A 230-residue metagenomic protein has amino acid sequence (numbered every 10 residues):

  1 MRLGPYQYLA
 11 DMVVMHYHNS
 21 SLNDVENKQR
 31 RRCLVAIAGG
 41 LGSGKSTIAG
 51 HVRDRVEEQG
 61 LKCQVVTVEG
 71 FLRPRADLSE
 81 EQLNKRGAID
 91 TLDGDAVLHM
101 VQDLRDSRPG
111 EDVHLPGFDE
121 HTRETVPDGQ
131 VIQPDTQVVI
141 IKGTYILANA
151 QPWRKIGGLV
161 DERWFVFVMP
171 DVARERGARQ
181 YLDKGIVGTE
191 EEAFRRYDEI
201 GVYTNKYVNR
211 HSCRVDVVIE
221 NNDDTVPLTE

Functional and structural regions predicted by a protein language model:
M1-A36: Extreme N-terminal, non-catalytic leader segments that precede Walker-type/kinase nucleotide-binding cores
G42: Walker A (P-loop) phosphate-binding loop of P-loop NTPases
K45: Conserved lysine of the Walker
I48: Hydrophobic positions on the alpha1 helix immediately C-terminal to the Walker A/P-loop
D54-Q64: Post-Walker A helix-loop "phosphate-sensing" segment adjacent to the P-loop in P-loop NTPases
Q64, R73-T122: Conserved nucleotide-sensing/catalytic segment adjacent to the nucleotide-binding pocket in NTP-handling enzymes
T122-D183: ATP-dependent NMP and nucleoside kinases share a basic, alpha-helical "lid"
D128, Q151-R154, L182-E230: Small-molecule kinase domains that catalyze NTP-dependent phosphoryl transfer to phosphate-bearing small molecules
